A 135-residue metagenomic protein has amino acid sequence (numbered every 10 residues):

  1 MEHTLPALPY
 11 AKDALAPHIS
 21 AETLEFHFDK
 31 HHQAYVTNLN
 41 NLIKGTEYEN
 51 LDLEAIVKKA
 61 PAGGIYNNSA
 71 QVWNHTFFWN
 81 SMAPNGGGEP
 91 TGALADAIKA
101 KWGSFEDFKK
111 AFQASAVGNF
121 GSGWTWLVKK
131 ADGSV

Functional and structural regions predicted by a protein language model:
M1-V135: Feature for soluble, non-membrane regions of globular proteins
